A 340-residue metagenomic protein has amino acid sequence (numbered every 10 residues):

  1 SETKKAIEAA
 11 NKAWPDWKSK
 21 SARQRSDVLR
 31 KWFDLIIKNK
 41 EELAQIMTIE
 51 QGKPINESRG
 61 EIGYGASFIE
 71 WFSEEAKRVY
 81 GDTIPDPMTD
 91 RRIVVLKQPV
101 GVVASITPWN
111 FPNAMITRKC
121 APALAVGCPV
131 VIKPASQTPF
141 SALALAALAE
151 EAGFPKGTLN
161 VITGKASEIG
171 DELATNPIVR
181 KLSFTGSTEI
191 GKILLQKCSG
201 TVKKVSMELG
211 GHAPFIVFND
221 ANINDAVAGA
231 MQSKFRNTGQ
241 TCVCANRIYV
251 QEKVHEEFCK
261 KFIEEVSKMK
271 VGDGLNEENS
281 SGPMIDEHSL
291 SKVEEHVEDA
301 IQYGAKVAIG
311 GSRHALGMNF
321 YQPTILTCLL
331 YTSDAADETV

Functional and structural regions predicted by a protein language model:
S1-V79: Glycine-rich loop-to-alpha-helix module at the N-terminal edge of alpha/beta enzyme cores
K4-I7, S26-F33, A44, A66 (+8 more regions): Hydrophobic face of alpha-helices
A6, A10, A123, A142 (+4 more regions): Small-residue (primarily alanine) positions within well-ordered alpha-helices, especially packing/interaction faces
R25, M47, G127, L159 (+5 more regions): Residue-level signal for inorganic ion chemistry
I46-P54, I84-D90, G210, N276-G282: Short linear capping/connector segments at secondary-structure termini
G81-D225: Rossmann-like NAD(P) dinucleotide-binding subdomain of oxidoreductase/dehydrogenase enzymes
E189-L330: ALDH superfamily catalytic-core signature
Y331-V340: Single conserved hydrophobic/aromatic residue that forms the stacking wall/gate of nucleotide- or nucleobase-binding
